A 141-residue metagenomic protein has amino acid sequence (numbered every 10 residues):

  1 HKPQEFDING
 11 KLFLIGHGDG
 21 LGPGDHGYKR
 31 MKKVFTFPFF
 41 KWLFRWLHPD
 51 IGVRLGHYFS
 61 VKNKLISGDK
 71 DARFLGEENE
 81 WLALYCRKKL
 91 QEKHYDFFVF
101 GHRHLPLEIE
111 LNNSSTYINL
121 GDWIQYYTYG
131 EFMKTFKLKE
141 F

Functional and structural regions predicted by a protein language model:
H1, I15-G16, F97-H102, I118-G121: Active-site neighborhood of phospho(di)ester-bond hydrolases with catalytic His/Asp-centered motifs
H1-E92: Conserved catalytic scaffold of divalent metal-dependent phosphoesterases
F6-N9, P106, E110-F141: Binuclear metal-dependent phosphoesterase catalytic core
K11-F13, F97, E140: Structural motif
L21-P23, F97-E110, Y126-Y127: Active-site environment of divalent metal-dependent phosphoester hydrolases
